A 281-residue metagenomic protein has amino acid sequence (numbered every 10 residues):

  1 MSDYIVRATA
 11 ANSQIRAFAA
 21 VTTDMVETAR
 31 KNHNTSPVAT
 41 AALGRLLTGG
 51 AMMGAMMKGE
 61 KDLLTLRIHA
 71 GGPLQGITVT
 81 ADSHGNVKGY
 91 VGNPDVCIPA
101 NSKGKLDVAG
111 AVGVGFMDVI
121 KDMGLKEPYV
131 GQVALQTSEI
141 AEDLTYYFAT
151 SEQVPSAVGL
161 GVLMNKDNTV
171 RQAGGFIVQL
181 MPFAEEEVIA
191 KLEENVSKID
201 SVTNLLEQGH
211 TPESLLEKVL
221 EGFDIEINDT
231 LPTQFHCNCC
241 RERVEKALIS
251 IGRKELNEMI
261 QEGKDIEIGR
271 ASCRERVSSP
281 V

Functional and structural regions predicted by a protein language model:
M1-D229: Interaction interfaces in information-processing and related assembly proteins
G175, A247-L248, R270: A short beta-strand motif that forms the metal-chelation/ATP-contact edge of phosphoryl-transfer active sites
G209, C240-R241, I249: Short amphipathic alpha-helix initiation/capping segments at coil-to-helix junctions
T211-F235, R253-R270: Immediate flanking context of iron-sulfur cluster ligation sites
C240-R243, R274-R276: Cys/His-rich metal-chelating microdomains
K246, E255, S272-R274: Glycine-rich phosphate/ribose-binding loops and adjacent secondary-structure elements that form binding surfaces
A247-R253, S279: Short cysteine/histidine-rich zinc-coordinating motifs and their immediately flanking basic loops
A271, E275-V281: Single conserved hydrophobic/aromatic residue that forms the stacking wall/gate of nucleotide- or nucleobase-binding
